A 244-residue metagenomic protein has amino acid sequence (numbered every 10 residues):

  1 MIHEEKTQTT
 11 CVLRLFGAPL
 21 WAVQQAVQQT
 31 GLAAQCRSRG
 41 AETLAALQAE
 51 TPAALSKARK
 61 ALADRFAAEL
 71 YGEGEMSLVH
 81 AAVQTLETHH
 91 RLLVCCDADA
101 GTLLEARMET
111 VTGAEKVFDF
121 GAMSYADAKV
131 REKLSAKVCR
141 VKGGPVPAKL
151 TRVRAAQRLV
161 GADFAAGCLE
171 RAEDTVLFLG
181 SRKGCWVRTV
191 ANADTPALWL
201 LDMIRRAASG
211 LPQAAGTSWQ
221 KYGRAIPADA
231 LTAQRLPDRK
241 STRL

Functional and structural regions predicted by a protein language model:
M1-I2, L47: Hydrophobic structural packing positions in well-ordered secondary structure
I2-E5, F16-T30, A54-R239, R243: Short alpha-helical segments enriched in small residues
T7-T10: N-terminal beta-alpha "docking/capping" segments at the starts of catalytic domains in thioester/acy l-group-handling
Q35-G40: Short beta-strand
A41-T51: A generic structural motif
